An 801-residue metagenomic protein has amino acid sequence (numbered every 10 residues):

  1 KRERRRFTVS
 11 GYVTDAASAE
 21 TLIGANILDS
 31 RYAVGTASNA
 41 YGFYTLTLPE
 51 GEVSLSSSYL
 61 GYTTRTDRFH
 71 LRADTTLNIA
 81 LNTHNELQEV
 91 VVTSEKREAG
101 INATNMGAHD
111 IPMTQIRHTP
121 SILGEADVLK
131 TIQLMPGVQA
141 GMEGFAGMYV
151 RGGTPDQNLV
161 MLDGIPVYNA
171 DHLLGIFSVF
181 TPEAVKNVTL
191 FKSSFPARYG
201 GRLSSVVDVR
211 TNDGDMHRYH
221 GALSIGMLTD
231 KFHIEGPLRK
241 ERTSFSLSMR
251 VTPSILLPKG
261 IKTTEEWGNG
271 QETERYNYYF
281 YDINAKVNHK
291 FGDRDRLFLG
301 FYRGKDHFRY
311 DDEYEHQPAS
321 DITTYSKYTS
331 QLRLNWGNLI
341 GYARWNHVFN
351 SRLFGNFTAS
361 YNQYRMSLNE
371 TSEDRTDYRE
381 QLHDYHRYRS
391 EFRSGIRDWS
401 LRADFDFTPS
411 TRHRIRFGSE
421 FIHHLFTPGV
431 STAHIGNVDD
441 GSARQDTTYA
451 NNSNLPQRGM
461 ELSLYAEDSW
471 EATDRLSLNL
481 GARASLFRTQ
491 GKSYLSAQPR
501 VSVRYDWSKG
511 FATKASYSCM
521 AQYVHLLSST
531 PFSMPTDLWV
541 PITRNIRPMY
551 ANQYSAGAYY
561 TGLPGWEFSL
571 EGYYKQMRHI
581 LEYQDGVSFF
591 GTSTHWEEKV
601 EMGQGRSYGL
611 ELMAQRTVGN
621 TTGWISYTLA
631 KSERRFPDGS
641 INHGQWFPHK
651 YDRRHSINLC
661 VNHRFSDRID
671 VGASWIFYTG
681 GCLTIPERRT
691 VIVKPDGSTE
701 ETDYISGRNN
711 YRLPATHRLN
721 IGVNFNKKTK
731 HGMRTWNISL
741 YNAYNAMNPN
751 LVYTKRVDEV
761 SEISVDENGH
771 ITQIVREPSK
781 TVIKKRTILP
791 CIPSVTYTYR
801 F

Functional and structural regions predicted by a protein language model:
K1, A37, G61-T63, V91-N158 (+2 more regions): Periplasmic N-terminal accessory/gating domains of Gram-negative outer-membrane beta-barrel systems
Y32-F43: Short, acidic Ser/Thr/Gly-rich low-complexity loop/linker segments typical of extracellular and cell-surface proteins
L228-V251, W267-D311, R333-G355, P409-S410: Transmembrane beta-barrel wall of Gram-negative outer-membrane proteins
R294-V348, Q363-G395: Flexible loop and strand-edge segments within Gram-negative outer membrane beta-barrel domains
H307, R365, T432, K509-Y554 (+3 more regions): Surface-exposed extracellular loop regions of Gram-negative outer-membrane beta-barrel proteins, predominantly
D398-R402, N452-Q457, T543, R547 (+4 more regions): Outer membrane beta-barrel strand-and-loop segments of large Gram-negative receptors, especially TonB-dependent
Y574-Q576, E598-C682: Gram-negative outer-membrane beta-barrel transporters
R668, F677-T699, P714-R718, N724-F801: C-terminal beta-signal and adjacent terminal beta-strands/loops of Gram-negative outer-membrane beta-barrel proteins
